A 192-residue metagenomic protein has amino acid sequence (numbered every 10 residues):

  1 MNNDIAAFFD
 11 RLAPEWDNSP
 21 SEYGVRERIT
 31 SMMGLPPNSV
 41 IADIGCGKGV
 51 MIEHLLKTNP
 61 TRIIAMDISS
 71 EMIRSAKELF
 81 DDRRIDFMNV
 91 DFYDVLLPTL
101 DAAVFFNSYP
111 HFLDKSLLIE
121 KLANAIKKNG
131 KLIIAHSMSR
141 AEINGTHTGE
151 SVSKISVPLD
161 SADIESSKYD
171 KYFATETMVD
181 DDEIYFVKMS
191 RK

Functional and structural regions predicted by a protein language model:
M1-G34, R140-A141, T146-T148: Conserved class I S-adenosyl-L-methionine
N38-G45: Conserved class I S-adenosyl-L-methionine
K48-Y93: Class I SAM-dependent methyltransferase SAM/SAH-binding core
Y93-A103: A short acidic, Gly/Pro-enriched loop at the edge of an enzyme's catalytic core that lines a small-molecule cofactor
A102-D114: A short SAM/SAH-binding and catalytic strip from SAM-dependent methyltransferases
L117-K128: A short glycine-rich, Lys/Arg-flanked "PGG" loop and its adjoining helix->strand segment in the class I
I133-D160: Conserved class I S-adenosyl-L-methionine
S156-Y172: Short alpha-helix
